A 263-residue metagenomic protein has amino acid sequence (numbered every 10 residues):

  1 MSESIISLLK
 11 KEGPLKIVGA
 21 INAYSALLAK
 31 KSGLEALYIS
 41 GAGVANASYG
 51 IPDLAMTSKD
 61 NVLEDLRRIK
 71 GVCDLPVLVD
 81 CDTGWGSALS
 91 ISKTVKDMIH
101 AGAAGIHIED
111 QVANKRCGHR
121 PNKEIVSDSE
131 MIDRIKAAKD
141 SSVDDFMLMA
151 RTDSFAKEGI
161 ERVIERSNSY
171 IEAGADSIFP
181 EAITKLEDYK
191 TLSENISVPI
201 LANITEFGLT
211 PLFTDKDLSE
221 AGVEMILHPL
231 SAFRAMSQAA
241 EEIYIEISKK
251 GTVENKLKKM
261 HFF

Functional and structural regions predicted by a protein language model:
S2-E241, I245: Alpha/beta enzyme core
S248-K249, V253: Internal helix-turn-beta structural module
K256-F263: A short, charged, Gly/Pro-tolerant segment at domain boundaries
